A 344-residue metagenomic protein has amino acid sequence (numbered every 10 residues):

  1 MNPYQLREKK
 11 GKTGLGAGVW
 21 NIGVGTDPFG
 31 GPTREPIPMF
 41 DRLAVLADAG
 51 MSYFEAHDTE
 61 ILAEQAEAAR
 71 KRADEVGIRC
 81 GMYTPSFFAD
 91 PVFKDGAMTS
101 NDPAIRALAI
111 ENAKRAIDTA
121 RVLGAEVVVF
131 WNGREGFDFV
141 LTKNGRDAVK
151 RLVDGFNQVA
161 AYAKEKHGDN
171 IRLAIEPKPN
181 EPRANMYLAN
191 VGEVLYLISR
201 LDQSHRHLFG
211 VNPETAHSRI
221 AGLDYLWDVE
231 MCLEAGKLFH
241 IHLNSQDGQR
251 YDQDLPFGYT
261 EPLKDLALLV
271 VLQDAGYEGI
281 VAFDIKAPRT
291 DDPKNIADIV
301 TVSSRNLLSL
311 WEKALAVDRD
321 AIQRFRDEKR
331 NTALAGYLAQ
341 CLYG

Functional and structural regions predicted by a protein language model:
M1-G50, V140-L141, D154-Y162, G168 (+1 more regions): Histidine-acidic metal/acid-base catalytic patches
N2-R7, D74-E75, R79-C80, V92-G210 (+1 more regions): Active-site acidic/histidine proton-transfer and metal-coordination neighborhood in alpha/beta enzyme cores
R7-W20, I61, A66-F87, T119-G124: Glycine-rich, aromatic-flanked loop segments that form ligand/cofactor-binding clefts across common enzyme folds
A17-G23, P85-F87, F130-E135, I175-K178 (+2 more regions): Short loop/turn segments at strand-loop or loop-helix junctions that form parts of catalytic or ligand-binding pockets
G31-E35, S86-D95: Short, flexible, mixed-charge acidic loops at enzyme active sites
Y53-A73, N132, D138: Glycine-rich, proline-tolerant flexible connector loops at the mouths of alpha/beta enzymes
L62-A63, A89-D90, G136-F137, Q249 (+1 more regions): Short secondary-structure capping/turn micro-motifs that flank functional sites
